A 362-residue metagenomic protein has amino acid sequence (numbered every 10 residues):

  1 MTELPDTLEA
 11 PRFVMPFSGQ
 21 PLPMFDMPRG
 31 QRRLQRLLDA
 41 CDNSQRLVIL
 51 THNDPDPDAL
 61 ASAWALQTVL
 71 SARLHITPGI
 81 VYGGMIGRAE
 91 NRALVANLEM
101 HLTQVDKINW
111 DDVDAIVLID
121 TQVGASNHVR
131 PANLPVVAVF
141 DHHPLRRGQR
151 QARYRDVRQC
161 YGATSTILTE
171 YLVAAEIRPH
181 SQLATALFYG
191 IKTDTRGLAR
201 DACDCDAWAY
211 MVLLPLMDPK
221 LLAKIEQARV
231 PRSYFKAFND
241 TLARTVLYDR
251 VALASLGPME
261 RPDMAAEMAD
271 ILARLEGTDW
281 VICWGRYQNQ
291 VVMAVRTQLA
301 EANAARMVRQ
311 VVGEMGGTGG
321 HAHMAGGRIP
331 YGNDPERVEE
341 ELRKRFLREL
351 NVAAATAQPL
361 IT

Functional and structural regions predicted by a protein language model:
M1-E9: N-terminal acidic, proline/glycine-rich, low-complexity intrinsically disordered segments
F17-P57, A61-R92, D112-V113, R196-T362: Hydrophobic helix-and-loop "lid/oligomerization" segment in the mid-to-C-terminal part of catalytic domains
S18-L38, A125-V137, Q159-T164, L168: An acidic intrinsically disordered interaction segment
A40-D42, I108-D111, V129-A132, R147-Q149 (+3 more regions): Solvent-exposed alpha-helices and their adjacent loops that cap or buttress functional pockets in soluble metabolic
D56-D58, D120, D141, D194: Acidic active-site catalytic centers that drive phospho-/nucleotidyl reactions and related ester hydrolyses
A93-Y154: Active-site cofactor/cluster-binding pocket
V117-D120, F140, G190, S255-L256 (+1 more regions): Short beta-strand segments
H142-M211: Short alpha-helices
